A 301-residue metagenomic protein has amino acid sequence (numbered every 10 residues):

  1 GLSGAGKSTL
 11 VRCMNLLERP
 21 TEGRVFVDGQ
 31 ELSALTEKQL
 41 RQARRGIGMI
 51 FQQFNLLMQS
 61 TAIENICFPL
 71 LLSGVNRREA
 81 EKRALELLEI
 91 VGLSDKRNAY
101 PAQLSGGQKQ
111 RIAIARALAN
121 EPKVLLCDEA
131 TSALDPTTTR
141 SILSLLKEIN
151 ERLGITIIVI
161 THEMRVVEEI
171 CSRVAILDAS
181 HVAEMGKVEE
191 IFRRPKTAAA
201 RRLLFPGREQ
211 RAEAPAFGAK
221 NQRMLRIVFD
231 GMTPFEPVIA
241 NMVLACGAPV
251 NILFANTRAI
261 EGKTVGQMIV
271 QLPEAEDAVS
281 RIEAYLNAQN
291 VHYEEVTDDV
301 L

Functional and structural regions predicted by a protein language model:
N15: Helix-to-loop junction immediately C-terminal to a conserved catalytic motif
Q30-E31, C67, L71, R78-D95: Conserved ABC ATPase "signature" region
L32-G48, R77-R78, I191-P195: ABC ATPase NBD coupling module
S60-C67: Short coil-to-helix segment of the ABC ATPase nucleotide-binding domain corresponding to the Q-loop/switch region
A99-A102, A119-N120, C127: Conserved signature/switch motifs of ABC ATPase nucleotide-binding domains
V167-E169: A short, surface-exposed alpha-helical micro-motif characterized by mixed small hydrophobic and charged/polar residues
M185-G186, R194: ABC ATPase "signature
